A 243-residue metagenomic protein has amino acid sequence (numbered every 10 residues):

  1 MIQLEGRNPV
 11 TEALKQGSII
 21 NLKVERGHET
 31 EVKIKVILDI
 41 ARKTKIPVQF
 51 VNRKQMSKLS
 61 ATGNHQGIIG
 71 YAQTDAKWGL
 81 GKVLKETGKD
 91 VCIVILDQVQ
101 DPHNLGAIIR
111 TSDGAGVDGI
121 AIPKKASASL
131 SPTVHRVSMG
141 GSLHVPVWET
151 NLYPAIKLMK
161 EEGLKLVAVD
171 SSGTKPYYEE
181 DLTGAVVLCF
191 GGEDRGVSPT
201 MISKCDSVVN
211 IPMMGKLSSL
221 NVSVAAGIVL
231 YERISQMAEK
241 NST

Functional and structural regions predicted by a protein language model:
M1-K82: N-terminal positively charged helical leader segments and presequences
I2, E12-S18, E29, K35-D39 (+2 more regions): RNA substrate-binding interface of SAM-dependent RNA methyltransferases
G6, Q100-A107, S218-A225: Amphipathic alpha-helical repeat scaffolds
K54-L59, A76-W78, Y153-K157, T174-K175 (+1 more regions): A short acidic, often aromatic-flanked loop/helix-cap motif at beta-alpha or helix-coil junctions that lines enzyme
G114, P132, R136-G141, P199 (+1 more regions): Structured adenosyl-cofactor binding patch, chiefly the S-adenosyl-L-methionine
V167-N221: Active-site/ligand-binding-proximal alpha/beta "capping" segment
